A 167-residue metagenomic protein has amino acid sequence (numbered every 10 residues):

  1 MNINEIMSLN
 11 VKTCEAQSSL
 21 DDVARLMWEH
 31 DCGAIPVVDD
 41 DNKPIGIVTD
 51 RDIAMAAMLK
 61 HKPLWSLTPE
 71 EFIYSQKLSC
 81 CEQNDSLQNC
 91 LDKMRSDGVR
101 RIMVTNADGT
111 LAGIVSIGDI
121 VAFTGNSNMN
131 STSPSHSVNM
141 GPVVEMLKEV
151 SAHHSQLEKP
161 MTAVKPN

Functional and structural regions predicted by a protein language model:
M1-N10, T49-V99, S116-N167: Tandem CBS (Bateman) regulatory domains
T13-C14, A34, P69, R101 (+2 more regions): Generic alpha-helical hydrophobic packing signal
T13-D31, V38, C80-G98, V104-A107: The conserved cystathionine-beta-synthase
E15-S18, D22-K60, L64-E70: Acidic (E/D-rich), amphipathic helical modules within compact regulatory domains
R25, A34-I35, M103, T110 (+1 more regions): Aromatic-residue detector
A34-I35, I45, L78, R101-M103 (+1 more regions): Structural motif
P44-I45, A54, T105, L111-A112 (+1 more regions): Short hydrophobic beta-strand segments in globular cytosolic domains
